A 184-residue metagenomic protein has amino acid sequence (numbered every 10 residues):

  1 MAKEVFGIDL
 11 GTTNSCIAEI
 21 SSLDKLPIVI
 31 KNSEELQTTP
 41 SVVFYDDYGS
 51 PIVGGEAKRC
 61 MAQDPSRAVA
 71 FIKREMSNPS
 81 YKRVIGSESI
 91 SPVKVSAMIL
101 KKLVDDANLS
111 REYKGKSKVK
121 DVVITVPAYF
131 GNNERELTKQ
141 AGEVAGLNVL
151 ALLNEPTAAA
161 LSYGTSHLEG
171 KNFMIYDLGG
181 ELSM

Functional and structural regions predicted by a protein language model:
M1-P40, Y45-Y176, G180: N-terminal phosphate-binding loop and flanking beta/alpha elements of the actin-like ATPase fold
